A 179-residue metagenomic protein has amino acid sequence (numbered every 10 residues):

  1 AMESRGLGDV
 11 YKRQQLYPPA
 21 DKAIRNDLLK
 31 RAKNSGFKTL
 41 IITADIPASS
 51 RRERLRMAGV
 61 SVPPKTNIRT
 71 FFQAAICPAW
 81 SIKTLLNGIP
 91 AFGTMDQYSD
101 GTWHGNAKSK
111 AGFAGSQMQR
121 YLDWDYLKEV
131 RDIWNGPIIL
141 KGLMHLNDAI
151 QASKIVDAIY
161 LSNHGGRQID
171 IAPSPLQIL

Functional and structural regions predicted by a protein language model:
A1-Y11: Single conserved hydrophobic/aromatic residue that forms the stacking wall/gate of nucleotide- or nucleobase-binding
K12-Q14, L40: Hydrophobic beta-strand segments of well-ordered beta-sheets in folded domains
Q14-A20: A glycine-rich helix N-cap at a beta->alpha junction
A23-L179: Alpha/beta enzyme core
